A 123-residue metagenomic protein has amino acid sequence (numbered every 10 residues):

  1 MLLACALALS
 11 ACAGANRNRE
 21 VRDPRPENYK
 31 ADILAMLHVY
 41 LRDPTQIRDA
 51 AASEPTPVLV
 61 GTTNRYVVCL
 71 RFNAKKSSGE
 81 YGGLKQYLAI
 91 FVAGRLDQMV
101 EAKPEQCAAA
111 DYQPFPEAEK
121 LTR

Functional and structural regions predicted by a protein language model:
M1-C12: Sec-dependent bacterial lipoprotein signal peptides
A13-R123: Cystatin/cathelin-like cysteine-protease inhibitor module
